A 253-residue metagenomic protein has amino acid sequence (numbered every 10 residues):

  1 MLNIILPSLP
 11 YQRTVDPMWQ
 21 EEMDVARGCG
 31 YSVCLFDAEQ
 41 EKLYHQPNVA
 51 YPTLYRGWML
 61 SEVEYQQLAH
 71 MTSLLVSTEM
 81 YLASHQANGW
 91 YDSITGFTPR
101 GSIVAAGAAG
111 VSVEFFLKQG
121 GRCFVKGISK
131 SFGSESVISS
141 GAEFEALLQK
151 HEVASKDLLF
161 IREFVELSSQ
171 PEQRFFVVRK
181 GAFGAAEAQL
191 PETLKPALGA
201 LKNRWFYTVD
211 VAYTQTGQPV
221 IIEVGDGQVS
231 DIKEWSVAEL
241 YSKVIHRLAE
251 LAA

Functional and structural regions predicted by a protein language model:
L2-E39: Short, charged N-terminal beta->alpha structural module
N3-P17, Q46-N48, R56-Q173, V177-K195: Active-site nucleotide/adenylate-binding loops and adjacent lid/helix of ATP-dependent enzymes
E22-G30, T72, I94, G120 (+4 more regions): Hydrophobic, Leu/Ile/Phe/Ala-enriched alpha-helical segments that form helix-helix packing faces
L35-Y44, M59-S61: Glycine-rich, highly charged phosphate/nucleotide-binding loops
L158-F164, Q170, F176-G225, V229-A252: A long amphipathic alpha-helix within ATP-dependent nucleotide-binding catalytic cores
